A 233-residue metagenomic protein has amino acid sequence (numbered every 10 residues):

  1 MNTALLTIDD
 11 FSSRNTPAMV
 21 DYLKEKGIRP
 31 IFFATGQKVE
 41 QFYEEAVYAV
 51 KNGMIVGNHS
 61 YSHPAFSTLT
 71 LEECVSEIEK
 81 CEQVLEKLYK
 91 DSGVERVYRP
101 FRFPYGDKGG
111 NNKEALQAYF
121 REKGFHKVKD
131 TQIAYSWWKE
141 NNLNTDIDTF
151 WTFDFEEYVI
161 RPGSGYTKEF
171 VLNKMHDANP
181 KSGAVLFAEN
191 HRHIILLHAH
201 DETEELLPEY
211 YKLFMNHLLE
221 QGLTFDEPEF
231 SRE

Functional and structural regions predicted by a protein language model:
M1-F103, G109, H217, T224 (+1 more regions): Active-site beta->alpha N-cap acidic-glycine motif
E40, A65-L196, D201-L218: Catalytic domains of cell-wall/extracellular-matrix polysaccharide-remodeling enzymes, centered on de-N-acetylation
Y210, F230-E233: C-terminal accessory extensions appended to soluble enzyme cores
